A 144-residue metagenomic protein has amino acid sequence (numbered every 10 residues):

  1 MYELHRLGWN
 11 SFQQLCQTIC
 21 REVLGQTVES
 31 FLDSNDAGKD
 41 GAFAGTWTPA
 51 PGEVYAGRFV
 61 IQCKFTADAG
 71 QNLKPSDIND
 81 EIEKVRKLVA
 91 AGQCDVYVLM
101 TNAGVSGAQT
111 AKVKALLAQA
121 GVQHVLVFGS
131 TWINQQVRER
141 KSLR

Functional and structural regions predicted by a protein language model:
M1-R144: Mixed-charge (Asp/Glu-Lys/Arg
